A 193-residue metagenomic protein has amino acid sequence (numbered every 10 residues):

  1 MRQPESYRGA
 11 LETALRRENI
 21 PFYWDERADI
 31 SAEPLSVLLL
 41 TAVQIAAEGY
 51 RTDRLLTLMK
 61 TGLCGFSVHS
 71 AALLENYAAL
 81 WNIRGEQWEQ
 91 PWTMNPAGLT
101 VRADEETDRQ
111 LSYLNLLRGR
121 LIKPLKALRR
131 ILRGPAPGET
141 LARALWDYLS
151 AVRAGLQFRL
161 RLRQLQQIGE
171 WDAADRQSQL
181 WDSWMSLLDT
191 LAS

Functional and structural regions predicted by a protein language model:
M1-S193: Polyanion-engaging groove/track-forming segments
